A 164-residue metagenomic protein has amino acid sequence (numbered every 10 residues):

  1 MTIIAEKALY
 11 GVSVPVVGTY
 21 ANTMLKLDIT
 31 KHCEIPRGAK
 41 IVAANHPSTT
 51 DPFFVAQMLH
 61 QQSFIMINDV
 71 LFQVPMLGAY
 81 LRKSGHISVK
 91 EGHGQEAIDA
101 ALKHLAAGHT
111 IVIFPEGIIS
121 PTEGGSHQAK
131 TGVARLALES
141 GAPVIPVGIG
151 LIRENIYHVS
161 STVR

Functional and structural regions predicted by a protein language model:
M1-T30, F54, Q61, P75-S84: A transmembrane-helix-recognition feature enriched in membrane-embedded lipid enzymes and envelope glyco-/phospholipid
V16-V17, K83-S88, E116-P121: Short, basic, glycine/proline-bearing loop/turn elements
K31, E123-R164: A cross-family acyltransferase "interaction/gating" segment
P36-H93: Catalytic core of membrane glycerolipid acyltransferases/transacylases, capturing the structured, soluble-facing
A39-I41, T110-F114, I145: Residue-level preference for the first positions of well-ordered beta-strands
V55, Y80, K103, R135-E139: Hydrophobic/aromatic ligand-binding patch that stacks against planar heteroaromatic rings of cofactors or nucleotides
H86-T110: Helix-adjacent hinge/juxtasegments
H104-V133: Catalytic-site beta-strand/loop segments enriched in glycine and acidic/polar residues
